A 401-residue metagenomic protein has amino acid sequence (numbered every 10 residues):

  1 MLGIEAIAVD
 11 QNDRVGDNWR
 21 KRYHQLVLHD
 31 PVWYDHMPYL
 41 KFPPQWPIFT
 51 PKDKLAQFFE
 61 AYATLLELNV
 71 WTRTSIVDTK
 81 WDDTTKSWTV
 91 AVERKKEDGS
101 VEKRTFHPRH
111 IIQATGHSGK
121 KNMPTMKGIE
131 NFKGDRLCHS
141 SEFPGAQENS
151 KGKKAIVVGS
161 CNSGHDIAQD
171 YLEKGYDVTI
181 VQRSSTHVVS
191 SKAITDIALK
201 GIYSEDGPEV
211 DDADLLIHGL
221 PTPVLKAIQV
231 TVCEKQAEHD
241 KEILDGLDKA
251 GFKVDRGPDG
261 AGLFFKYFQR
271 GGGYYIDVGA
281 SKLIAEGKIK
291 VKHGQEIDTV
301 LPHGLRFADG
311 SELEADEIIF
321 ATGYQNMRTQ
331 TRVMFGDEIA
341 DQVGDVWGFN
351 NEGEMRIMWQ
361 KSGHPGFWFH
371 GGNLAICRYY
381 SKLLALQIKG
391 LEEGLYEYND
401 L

Functional and structural regions predicted by a protein language model:
L2-N12, D17-N18, K52-I156, S160-N162 (+4 more regions): Flavin (primarily FAD) cofactor-binding/catalytic cores of flavoenzymes
D13-P44, T186-L215: Conserved N-terminal glycine-rich FAD pyrophosphate-binding loop of Rossmann-like flavoproteins
D30, Y34, H218-G219, D255-R256 (+1 more regions): Short, flexible segments with low predicted structural confidence
K41-P47, D212-C233, G251: Glycine-rich flavin
